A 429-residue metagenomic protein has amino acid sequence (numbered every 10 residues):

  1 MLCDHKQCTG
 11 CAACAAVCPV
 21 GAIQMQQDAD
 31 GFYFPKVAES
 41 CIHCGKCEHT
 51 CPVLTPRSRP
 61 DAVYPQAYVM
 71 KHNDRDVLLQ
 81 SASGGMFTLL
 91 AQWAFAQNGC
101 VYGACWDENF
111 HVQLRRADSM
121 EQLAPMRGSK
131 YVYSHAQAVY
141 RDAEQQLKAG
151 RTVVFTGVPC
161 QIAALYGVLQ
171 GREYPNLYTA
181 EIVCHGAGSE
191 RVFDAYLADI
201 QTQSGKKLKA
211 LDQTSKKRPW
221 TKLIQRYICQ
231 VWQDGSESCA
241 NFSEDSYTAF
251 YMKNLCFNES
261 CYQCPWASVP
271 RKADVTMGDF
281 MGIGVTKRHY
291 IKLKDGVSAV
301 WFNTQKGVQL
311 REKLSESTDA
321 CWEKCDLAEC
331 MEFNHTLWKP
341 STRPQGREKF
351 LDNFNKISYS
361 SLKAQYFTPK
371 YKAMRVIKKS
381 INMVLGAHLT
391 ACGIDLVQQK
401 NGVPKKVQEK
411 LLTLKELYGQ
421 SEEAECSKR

Functional and structural regions predicted by a protein language model:
M1-H5, P35-E39, S243-M252: Short, intrinsically disordered, charge-biased short linear motifs at domain edges
C3-Q7, A13-K36, K46-V63, D274-V275: Iron-sulfur cluster-binding cysteine motifs and their immediate structural context in ferredoxin-like electron-transfer
K6-G21, I42-L54, V158-A164, C256-V269: Local cysteine-cluster metal-coordination motifs and their immediate loop/turn environment, predominantly Fe-S cluster
S40-A149, C330, N334-K339, R343 (+3 more regions): Flanking helices and flexible, charged tails adjoining ferredoxin-like Fe-S electron-transfer domains in multi-subunit
A82-G85, E108, F155-L165, G186-G188: Gly/Ser/Thr-rich loops at beta-strand to alpha-helix junctions that form or flank small-molecule/cofactor-binding
Q97-C100, Q201, K206-R429: Long, compositionally biased charged/polar accessory segments in the mid-to-C-terminal portions of proteins
Y166-Y178, L197-T202: Short, surface-exposed basic-aromatic patches at helix termini and helix-loop junctions that form
L177-D199: Short, flexible loop segments at boundaries between secondary-structure elements
